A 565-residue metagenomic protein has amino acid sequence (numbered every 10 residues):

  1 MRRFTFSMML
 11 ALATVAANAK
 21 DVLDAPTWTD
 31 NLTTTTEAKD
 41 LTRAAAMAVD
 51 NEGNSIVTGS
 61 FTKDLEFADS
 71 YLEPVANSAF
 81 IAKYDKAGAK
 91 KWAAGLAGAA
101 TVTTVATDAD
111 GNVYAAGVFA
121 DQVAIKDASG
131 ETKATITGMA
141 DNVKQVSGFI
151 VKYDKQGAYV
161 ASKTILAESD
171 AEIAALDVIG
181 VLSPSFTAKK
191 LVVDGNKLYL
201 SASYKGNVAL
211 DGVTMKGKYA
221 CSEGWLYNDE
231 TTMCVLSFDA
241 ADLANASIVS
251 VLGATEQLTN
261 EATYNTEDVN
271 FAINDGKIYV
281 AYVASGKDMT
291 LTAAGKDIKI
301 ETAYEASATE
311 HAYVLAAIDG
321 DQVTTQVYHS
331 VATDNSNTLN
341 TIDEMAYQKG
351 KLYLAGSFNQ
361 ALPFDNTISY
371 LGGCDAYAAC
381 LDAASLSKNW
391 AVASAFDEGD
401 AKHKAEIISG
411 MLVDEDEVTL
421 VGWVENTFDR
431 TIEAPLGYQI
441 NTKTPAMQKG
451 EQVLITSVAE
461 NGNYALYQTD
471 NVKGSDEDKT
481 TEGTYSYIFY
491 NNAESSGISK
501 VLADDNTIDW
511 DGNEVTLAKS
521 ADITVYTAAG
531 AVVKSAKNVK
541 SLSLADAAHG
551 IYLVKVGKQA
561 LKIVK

Functional and structural regions predicted by a protein language model:
M1-F4, K565: Positively charged n-region of N-terminal signal peptides that target proteins for export
R3, V15, V22-L23: Long, low-complexity, tandem-repeat intrinsically disordered regions
F6-M8, I273: Generic detector of N-terminal low-structure segments
M8-M9, A89, A158, L561: A periodicity- and composition-biased signal for non-globular, repetitive helical segments
M9-N18: Hydrophobic h-region of N-terminal signal peptides that target proteins for export in Gram-negative bacteria
A19-G497: A sequence-level/structural motif corresponding to short, flexible coil/turn segments enriched in small polar residues
S499-K565: C-terminal outer-membrane/trafficking sorting elements
